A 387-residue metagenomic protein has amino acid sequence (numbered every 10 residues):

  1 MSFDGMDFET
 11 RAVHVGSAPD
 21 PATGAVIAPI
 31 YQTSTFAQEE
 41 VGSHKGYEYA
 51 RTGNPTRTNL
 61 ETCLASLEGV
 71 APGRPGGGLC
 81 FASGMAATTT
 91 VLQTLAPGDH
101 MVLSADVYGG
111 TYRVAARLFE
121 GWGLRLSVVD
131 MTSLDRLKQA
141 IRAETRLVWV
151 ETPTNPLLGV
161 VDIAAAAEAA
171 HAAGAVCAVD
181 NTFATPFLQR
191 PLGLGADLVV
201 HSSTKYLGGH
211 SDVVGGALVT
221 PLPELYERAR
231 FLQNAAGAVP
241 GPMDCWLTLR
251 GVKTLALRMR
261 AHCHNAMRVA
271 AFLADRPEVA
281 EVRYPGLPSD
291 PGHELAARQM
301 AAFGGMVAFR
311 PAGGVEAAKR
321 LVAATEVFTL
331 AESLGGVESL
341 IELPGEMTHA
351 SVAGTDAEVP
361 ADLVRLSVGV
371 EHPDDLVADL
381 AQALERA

Functional and structural regions predicted by a protein language model:
M1-N54, L60-C63: N-terminal "arm"/small-domain region of PLP-dependent enzymes with the aminotransferase-like
S2, H14, L67, G73-E278: Conserved PLP-enzyme active-site core in the AAT-like
S17-P19, Q32-A37, F183, K205 (+6 more regions): Glycine-rich beta-alpha junction loops
P72, A116, R125, Q139 (+4 more regions): PLP-dependent enzyme catalytic core of the Aspartate aminotransferase-like
A236-G237, A324-S333, A383-A387: A common structural junction motif
T248-L257, G304-A312, V364-G369: Short, well-ordered beta-strand elements within core beta-sheets of diverse protein domains
M267-E326, L330-G335, H349-E358: Conserved small-domain helix->loop->beta segment predominantly found in fold-type I
